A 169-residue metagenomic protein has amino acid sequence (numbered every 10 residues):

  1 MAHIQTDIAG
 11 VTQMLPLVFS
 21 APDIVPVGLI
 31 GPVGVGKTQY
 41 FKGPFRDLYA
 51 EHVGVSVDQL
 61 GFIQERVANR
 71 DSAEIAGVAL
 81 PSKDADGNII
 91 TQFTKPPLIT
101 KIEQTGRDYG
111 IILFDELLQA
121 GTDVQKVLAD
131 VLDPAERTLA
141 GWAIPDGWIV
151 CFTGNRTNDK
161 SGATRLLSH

Functional and structural regions predicted by a protein language model:
A2-H169: AAA+ P-loop NTPase catalytic core and its hallmark functional loops
